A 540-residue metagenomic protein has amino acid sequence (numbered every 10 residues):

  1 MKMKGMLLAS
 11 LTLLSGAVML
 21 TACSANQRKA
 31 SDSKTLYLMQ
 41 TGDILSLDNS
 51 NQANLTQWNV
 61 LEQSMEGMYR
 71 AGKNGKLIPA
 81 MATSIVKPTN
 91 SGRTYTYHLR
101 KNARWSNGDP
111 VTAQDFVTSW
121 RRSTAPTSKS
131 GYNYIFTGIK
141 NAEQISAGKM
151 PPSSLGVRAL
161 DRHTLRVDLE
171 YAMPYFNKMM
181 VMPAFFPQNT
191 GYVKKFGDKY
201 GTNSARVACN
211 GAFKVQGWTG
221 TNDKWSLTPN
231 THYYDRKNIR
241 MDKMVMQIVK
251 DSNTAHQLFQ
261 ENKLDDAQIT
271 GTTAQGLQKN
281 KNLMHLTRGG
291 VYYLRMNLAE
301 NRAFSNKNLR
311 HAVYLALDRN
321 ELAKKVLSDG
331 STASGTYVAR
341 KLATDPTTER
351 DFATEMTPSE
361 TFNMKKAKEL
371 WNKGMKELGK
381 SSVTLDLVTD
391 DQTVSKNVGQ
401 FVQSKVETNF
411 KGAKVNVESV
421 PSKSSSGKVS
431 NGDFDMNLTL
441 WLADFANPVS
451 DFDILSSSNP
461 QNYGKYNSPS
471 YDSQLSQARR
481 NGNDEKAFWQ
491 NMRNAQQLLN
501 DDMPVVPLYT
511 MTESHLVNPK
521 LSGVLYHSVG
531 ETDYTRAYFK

Functional and structural regions predicted by a protein language model:
M39-N90: N-terminal lobe/hinge region of extracytoplasmic solute-binding protein
T83-Y132, R166, A303: Aromatic- and charge-enriched surface segment that lines or borders ligand/interaction sites
T112-Q114, T118, R162-R166, D242-K243 (+3 more regions): Alpha-helical secondary-structure segments
H163, L169-I239, K243, N253: Gly/Pro-rich hinge or "lid" segments in bacterial periplasmic/extracellular proteins
G220, M364, W371-A443, E513: Ligand/substrate-recognition segments at binding pockets and active sites
P229-G276: Ligand-site clamp/hinge motif
A316-P346, T393-Q403, S430-K540: Detector for C-terminal structural segments
A333-K373, V394-K396: Structural transition elements
